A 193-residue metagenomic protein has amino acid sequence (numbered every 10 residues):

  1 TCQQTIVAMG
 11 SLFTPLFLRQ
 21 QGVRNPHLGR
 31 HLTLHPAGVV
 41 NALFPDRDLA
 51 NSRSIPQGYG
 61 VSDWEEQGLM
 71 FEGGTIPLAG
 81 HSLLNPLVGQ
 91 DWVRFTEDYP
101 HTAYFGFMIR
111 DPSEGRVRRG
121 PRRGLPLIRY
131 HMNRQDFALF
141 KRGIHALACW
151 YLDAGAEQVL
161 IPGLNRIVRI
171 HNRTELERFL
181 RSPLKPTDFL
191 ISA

Functional and structural regions predicted by a protein language model:
C2-L12, L16-L18: Short hydrophobic core segments
C2-Q3, R118-R119, R169-H171: Short amphipathic beta-strand/extended segments with alternating polar/hydrophobic composition
Q21-G22: Active-site catalytic pocket residues across diverse enzymes, especially alpha/beta-hydrolases
N25-Y151, E177-A193: FAD cofactor-binding and catalytic pocket of flavoenzymes
Q135, L164-N165: Conserved short loop/turn motifs at secondary-structure junctions
G155-L164: Flexible, glycine/charged-enriched surface loops at secondary-structure junctions
R169-F179: Short glycine/threonine-rich loop-to-helix capping motif typified by GTGT followed within a few residues by an Asp-Pro
